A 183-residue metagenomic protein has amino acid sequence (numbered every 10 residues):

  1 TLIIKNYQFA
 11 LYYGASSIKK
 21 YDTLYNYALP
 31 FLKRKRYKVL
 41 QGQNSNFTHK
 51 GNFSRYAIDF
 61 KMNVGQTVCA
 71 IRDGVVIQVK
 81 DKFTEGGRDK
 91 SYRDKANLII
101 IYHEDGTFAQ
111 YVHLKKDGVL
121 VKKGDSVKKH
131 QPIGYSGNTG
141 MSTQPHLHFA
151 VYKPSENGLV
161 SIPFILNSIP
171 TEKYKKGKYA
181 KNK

Functional and structural regions predicted by a protein language model:
T1-A96: Surface-exposed, glycine-biased beta-strand/turn segments
Y27, D89, L120, D125-K128 (+1 more regions): Acidic, glycine-rich catalytic/binding loops that coordinate metals and/or anionic ligands
Q41, Q78, H113-K116, N138 (+1 more regions): A residue-level detector for short acidic-glycine micro-motifs
V68, G74-V76, V121-S136: A structural signal for short beta-strand/turn segments enriched in small hydrophobics and glycine
V79-D94, Q131-L147: Flexible, gly/ser-rich surface segments that form the specificity/activation loops bordering the active-site cleft
D94-A96, I101-T107: OB-fold (S1/OB) nucleic-acid-binding surfaces
G106-H130: Short histidine-centered loop motifs in beta-beta connectors
Q110-K115, T143-Y152: Histidine-centered catalytic micro-motifs
